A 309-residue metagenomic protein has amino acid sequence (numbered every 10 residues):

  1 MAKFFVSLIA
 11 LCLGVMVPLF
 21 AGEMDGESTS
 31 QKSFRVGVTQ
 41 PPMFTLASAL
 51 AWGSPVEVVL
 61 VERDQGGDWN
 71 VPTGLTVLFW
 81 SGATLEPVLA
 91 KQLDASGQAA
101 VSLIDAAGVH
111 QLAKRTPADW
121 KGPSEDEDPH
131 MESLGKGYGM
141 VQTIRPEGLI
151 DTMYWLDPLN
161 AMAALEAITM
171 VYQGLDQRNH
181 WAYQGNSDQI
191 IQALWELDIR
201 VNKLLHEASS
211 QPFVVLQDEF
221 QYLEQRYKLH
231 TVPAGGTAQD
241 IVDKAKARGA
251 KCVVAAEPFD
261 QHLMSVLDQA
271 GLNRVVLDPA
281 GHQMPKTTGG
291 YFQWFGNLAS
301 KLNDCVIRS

Functional and structural regions predicted by a protein language model:
M1-F4: Positively charged n-region of N-terminal signal peptides that target proteins for export
V6-P18: Bacterial N-terminal signal peptides
L19-S309: Extracytoplasmic metal-acquisition and chelation regions
